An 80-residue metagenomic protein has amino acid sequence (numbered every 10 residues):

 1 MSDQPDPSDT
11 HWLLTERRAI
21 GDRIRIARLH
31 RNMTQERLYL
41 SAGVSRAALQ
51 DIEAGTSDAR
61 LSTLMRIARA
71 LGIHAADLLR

Functional and structural regions predicted by a protein language model:
M1-H30, E36, R69: N-terminal flexible/basic segments that precede or flank functional cores
D3, T10, V44-A47, I52 (+1 more regions): Generic secretory/membrane-interface signal
I24, Q35, R46, L61-L64: Helix-turn-helix DNA-binding elements, focusing on the entry/boundary residues of the two helices that contact DNA
N32-A54: Short alpha-helical DNA-recognition segment
S62-D77: DNA major-groove recognition helix of helix-turn-helix/homeodomain DNA-binding modules
